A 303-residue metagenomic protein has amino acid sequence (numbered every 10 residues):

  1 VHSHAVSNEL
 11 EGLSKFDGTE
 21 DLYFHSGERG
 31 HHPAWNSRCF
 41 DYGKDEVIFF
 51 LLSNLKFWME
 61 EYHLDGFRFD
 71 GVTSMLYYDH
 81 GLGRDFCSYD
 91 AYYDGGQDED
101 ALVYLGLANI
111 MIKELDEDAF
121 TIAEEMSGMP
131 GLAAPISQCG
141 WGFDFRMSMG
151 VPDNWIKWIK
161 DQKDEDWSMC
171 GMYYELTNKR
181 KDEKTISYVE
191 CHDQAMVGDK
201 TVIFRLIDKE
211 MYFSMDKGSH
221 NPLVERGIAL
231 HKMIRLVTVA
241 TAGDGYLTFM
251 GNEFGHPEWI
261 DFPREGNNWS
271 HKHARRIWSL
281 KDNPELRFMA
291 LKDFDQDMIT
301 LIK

Functional and structural regions predicted by a protein language model:
V1-Q97: Substrate-binding/active-site clefts of carbohydrate-active enzymes
F40-K44, V224, P284-F288: Short acidic-aromatic active-site loops that bind/stabilize oxyanions
I48-L51, L55, A101, L105 (+2 more regions): Aromatic/hydrophobic pocket-lining residues that form the small-molecule binding cavity in soluble enzyme cores
H63-D65, H80-A274, T300-K303: Conserved alpha/beta catalytic core and glycan-binding cleft of carbohydrate-active enzymes
H273-M289: Reverse-transcribing Pol proteins
F288-I302: Amphipathic alpha-helical
